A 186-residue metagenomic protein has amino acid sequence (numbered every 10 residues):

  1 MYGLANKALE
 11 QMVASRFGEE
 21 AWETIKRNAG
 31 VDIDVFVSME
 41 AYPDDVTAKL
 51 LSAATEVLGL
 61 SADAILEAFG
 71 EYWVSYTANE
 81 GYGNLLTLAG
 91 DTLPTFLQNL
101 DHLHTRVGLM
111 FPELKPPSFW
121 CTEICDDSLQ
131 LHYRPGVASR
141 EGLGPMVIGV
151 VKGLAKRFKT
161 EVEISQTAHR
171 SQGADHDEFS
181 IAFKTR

Functional and structural regions predicted by a protein language model:
M1-A5, A41-K49, Y76: Short acidic alpha-helix initiation/capping motifs at coil-to-helix transition points, especially at protein N-termini
M1-I33: Charged, compositionally biased N-terminal leader segments and the immediate start of the first structured element
E10, A14, G70, D101 (+1 more regions): Generic solvent-exposed, charged/amphipathic alpha-helical segments that serve as macromolecular interface scaffolds
R16, N28, V57, R157-F158: Alpha-helical structural context
A21-G59: Long amphipathic alpha-helical segments
T47-A138, L143-P145, A168: Amphipathic interaction/junction segments at domain boundaries or subunit interfaces
S128-H132, G136-R186: C-terminal non-catalytic interaction appendages of large macromolecular assemblies
